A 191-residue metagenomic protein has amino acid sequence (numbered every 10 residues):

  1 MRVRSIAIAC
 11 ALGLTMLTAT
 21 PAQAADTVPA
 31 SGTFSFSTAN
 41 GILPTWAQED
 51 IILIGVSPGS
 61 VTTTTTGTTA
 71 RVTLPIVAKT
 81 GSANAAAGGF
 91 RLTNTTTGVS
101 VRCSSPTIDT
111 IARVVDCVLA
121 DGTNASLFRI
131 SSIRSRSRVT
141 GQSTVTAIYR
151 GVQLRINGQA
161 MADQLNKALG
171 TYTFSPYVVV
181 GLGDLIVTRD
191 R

Functional and structural regions predicted by a protein language model:
M1-A24: Secretory targeting and sorting signals
M1-I6, D26, A70, L74 (+1 more regions): Residue-level marker of intrinsically disordered, low-complexity segments enriched for small/polar residues
A9-L14, N124-L127, G151, N166 (+1 more regions): Generic N-terminal initiation segments characterized by hydrophobic and/or small/turn-forming residues
T15, F34, R91, S100 (+5 more regions): Compositionally biased, intrinsically disordered low-complexity regions
T18, Q23, L53, V118-A120: General N-terminal targeting signals
A24-S82, Q153-R191: N-terminal segment immediately downstream of the Sec signal-peptide cleavage site in secreted/extracellular proteins
S57-S135: Predominantly extracellular/secreted and cell-surface proteins with exposed, flexible low-complexity segments
L119-A160: Extended amphipathic ligand-handling, pore-lining, and cofactor/metal-binding catalytic surfaces
